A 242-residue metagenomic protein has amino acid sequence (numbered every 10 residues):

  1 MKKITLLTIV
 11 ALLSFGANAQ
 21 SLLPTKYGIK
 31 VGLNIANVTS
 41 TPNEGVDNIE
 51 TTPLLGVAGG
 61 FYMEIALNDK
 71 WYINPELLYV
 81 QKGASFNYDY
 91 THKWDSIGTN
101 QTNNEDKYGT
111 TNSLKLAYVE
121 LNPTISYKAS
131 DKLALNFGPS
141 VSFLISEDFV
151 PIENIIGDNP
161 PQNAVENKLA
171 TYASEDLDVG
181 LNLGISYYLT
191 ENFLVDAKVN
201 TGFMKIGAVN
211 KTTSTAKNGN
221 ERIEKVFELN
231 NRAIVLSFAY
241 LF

Functional and structural regions predicted by a protein language model:
M1-K30, F238-F242: Bacterial Sec-dependent N-terminal signal peptides
K30-G32, E76-L78, G138-S140, K198-N200 (+1 more regions): Transmembrane beta-strands of outer-membrane beta-barrel proteins
L33, M63-I65, I125-Y127, F143 (+3 more regions): Residue-level signature of outer-membrane beta-barrel architecture
N34, Y187-F193, E228-F242: Outer-membrane beta-barrel "beta-signal"
N37-L54, K82-L116, L144-D178, N182 (+1 more regions): Extracellular/periplasm-exposed beta-strand and loop segments of Gram-negative cell-envelope proteins, dominated by
G59-F61, L121-P123, L183, L236-F238: Membrane-embedded beta-strands of outer-membrane beta-barrel proteins, especially the hydrophobic/small aromatic
W71-I73, K132-L135, N192-A197: Repeated loop/turn-to-beta-strand initiation elements of outer-membrane beta-barrel proteins
